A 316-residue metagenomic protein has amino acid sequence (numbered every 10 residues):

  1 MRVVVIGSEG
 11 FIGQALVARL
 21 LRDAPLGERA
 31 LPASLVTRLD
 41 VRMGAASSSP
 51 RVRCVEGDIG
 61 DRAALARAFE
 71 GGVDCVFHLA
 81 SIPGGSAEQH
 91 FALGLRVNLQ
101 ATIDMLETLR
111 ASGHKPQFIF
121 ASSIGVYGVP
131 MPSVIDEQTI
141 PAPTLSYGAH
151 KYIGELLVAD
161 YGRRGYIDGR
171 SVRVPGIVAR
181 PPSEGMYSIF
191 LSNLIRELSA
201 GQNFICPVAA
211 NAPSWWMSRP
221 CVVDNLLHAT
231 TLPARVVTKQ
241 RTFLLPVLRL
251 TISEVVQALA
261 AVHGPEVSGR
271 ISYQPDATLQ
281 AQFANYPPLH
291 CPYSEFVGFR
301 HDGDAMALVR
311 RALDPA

Functional and structural regions predicted by a protein language model:
M1-L26: N-terminal Rossmann NAD(P)H-binding glycine-rich loop of SDR-like oxidoreductase domains
E56-V97: NAD(P)H-binding glycine-rich loop region in Rossmannoid oxidoreductase-like domains and their noncatalytic homologs
G60, Q89, L93-D104, P141 (+2 more regions): Glycine-rich NAD(P)-binding loop of the Rossmann-fold in SDR/ketoreductase-type enzymes
I103-S146: Conserved Rossmann-fold NAD(P)-dependent oxidoreductase catalytic core, especially the SDR/UDP-sugar
V129, A142-R170, S199: Active-site Tyr-X1-5-Lys
A159-S214, R219-D224: NAD(P)-dependent short-chain dehydrogenase/reductase
N225-L279: Mid/C-terminal beta-alpha module of Rossmann-like enzyme folds, strongest in SDR-family dehydrogenases/epimerases
P288-E295, R300-A316: Amphipathic terminal alpha-helices
